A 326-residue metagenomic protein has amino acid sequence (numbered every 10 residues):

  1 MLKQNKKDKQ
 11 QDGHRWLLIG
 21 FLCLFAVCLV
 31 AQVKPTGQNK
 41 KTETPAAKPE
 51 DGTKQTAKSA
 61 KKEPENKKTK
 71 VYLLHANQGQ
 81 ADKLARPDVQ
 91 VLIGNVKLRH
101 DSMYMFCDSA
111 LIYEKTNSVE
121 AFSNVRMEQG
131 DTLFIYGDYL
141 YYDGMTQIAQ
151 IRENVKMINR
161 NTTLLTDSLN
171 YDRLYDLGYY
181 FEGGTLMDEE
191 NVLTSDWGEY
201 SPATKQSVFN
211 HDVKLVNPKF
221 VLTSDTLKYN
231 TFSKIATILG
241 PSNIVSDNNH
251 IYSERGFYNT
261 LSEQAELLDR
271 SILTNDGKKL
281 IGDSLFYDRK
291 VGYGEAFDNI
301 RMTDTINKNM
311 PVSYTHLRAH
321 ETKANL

Functional and structural regions predicted by a protein language model:
M1-Q38: Bacterial Sec-dependent N-terminal signal peptides
Q32-R318: N-terminal amphipathic/hydrophobic interface segments
H316, K323-L326: Single conserved hydrophobic/aromatic residue that forms the stacking wall/gate of nucleotide- or nucleobase-binding
